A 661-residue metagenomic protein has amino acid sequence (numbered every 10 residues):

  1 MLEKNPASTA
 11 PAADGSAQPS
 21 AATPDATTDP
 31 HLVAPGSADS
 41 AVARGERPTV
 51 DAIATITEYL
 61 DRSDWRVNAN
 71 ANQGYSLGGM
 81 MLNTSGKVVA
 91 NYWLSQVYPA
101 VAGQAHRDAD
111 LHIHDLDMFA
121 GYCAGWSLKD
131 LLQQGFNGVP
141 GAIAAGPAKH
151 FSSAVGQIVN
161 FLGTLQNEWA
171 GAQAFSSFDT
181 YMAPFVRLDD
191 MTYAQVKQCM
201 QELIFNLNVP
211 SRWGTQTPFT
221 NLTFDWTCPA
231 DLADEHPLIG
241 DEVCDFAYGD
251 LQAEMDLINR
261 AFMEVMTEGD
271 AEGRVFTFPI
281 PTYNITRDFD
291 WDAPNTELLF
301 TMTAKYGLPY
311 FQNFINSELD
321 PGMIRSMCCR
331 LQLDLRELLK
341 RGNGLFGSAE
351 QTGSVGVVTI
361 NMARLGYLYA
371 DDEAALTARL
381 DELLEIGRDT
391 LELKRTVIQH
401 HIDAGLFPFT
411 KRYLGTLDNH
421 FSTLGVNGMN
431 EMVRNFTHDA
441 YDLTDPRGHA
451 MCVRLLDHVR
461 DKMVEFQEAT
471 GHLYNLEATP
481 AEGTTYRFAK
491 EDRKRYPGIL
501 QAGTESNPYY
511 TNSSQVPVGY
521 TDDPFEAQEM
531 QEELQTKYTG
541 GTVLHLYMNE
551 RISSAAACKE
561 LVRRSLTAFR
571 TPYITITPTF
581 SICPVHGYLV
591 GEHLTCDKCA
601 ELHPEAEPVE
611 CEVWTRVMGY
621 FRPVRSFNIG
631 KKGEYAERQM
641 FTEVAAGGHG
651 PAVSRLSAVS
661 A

Functional and structural regions predicted by a protein language model:
M1-T28, S37: Mature N-terminal, pre-catalytic/accessory segment of carbohydrate-active enzymes
L2-P6, T416, A636-Q639: Charged, amphipathic alpha-helical regulatory modules used for macromolecular assembly or allosteric control
E3-A10, E392, G619, P623: Non-catalytic alpha-helical coupling and interface elements of nucleotide-dependent molecular machines and regulators
D29-D418, D439, D445-P604, V613: Conserved catalytic cores of very large enzyme subunits
H420, L424-V433: Extended amphipathic alpha-helical segments enriched in small hydrophobics
S581-A661: Intrinsic, low-complexity terminal and presequence regions
